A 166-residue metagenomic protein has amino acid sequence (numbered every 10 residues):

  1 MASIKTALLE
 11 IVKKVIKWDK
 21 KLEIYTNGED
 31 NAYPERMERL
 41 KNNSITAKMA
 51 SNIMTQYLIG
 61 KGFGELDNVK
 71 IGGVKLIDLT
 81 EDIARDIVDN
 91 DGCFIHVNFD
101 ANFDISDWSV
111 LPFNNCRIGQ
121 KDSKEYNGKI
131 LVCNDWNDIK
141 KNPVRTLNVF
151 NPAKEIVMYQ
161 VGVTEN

Functional and structural regions predicted by a protein language model:
M1-N166: Structured, contiguous alpha/beta core segments that scaffold functional sites
